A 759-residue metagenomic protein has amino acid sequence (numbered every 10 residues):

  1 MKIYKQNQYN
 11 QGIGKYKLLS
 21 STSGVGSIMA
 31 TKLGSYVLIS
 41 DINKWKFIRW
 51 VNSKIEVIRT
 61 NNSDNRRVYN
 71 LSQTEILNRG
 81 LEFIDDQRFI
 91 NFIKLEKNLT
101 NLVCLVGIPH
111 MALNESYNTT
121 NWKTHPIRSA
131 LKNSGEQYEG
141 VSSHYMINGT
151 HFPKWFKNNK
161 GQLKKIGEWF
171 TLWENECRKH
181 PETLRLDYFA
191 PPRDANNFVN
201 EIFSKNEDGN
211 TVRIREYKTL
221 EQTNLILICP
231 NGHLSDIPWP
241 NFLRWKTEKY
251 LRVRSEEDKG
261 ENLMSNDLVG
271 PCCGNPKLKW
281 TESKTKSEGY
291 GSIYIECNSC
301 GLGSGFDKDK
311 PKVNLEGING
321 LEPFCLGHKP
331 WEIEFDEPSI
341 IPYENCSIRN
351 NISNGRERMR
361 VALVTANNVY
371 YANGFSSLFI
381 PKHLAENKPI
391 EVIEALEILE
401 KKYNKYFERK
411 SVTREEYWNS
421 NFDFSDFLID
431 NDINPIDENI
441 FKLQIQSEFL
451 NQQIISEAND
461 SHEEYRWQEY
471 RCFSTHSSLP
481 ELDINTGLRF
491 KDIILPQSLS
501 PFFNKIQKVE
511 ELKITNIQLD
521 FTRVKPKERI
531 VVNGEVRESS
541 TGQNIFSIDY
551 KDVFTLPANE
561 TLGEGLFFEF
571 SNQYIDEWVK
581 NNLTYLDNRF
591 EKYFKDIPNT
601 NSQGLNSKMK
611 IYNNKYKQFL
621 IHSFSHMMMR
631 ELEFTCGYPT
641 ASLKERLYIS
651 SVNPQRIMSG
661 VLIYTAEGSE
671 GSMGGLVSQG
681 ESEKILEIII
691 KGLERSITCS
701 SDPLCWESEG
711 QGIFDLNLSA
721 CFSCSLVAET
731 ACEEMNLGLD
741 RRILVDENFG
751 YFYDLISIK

Functional and structural regions predicted by a protein language model:
M1-K759: Extended, Lys/Arg-rich, non-catalytic nucleic-acid recognition/anchoring regions of very large nucleic-acid-interacting
